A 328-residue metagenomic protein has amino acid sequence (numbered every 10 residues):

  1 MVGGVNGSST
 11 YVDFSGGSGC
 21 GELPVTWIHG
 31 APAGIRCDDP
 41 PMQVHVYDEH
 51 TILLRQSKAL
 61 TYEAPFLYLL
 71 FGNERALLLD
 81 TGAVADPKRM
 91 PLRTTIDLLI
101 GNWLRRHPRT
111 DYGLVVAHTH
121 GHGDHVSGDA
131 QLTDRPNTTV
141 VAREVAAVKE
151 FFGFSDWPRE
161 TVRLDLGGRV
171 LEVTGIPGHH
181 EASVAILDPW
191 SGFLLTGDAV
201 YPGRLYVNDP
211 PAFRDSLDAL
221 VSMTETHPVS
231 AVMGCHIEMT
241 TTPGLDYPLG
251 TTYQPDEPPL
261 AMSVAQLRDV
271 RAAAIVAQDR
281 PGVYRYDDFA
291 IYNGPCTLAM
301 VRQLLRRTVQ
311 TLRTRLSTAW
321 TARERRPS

Functional and structural regions predicted by a protein language model:
S9-R36, S222-S328: Accessory terminal helices/loops
P41-R105, I186-A199: Conserved beta-strand hairpin/beta-sheet module of binuclear metal-dependent hydrolase folds, prominently
D48-L53, T161, R169-E172: Short, hydrophobic/aromatic-rich segments at coil-to-beta transitions
E49, S127, L171, V207-N208: Residue-level signal for the nucleotide or nucleotide-sugar donor/cofactor binding architecture
I52, V115-A117, V141, T174 (+2 more regions): Hydrophobic/aromatic beta-strand patches that form the interior of the parallel beta-sheet core in alpha/beta enzyme
A76, A83-A85, M90, E172-P177 (+1 more regions): Metallo-beta-lactamase
A83-R169: Active-site HxH/HxHxD metal-binding segment of metal-dependent hydrolases
